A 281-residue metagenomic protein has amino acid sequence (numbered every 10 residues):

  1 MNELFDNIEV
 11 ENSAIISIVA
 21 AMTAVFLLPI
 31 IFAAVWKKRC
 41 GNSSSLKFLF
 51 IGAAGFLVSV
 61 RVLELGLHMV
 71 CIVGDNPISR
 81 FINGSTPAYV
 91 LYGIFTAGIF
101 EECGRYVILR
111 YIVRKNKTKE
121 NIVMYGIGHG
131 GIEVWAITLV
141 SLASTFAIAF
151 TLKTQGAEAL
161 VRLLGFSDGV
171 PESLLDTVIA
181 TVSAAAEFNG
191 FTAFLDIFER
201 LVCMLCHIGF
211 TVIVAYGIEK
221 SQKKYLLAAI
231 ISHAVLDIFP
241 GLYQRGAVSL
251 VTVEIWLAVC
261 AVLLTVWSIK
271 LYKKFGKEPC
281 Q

Functional and structural regions predicted by a protein language model:
M1-Q281: Hydrophobic alpha-helical segments at protein termini of multi-pass membrane proteins
